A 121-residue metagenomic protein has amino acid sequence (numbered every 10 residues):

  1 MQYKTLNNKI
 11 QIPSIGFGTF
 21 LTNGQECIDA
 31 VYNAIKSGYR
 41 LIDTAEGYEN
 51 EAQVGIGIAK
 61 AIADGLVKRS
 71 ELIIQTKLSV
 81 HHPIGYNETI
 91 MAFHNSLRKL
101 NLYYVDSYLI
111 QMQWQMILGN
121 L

Functional and structural regions predicted by a protein language model:
M1-L72: N-terminal binding-site loop/beta-alpha segment at the start of enzyme catalytic domains that lines or forms
L21-N23, Y48, V80-H82, Q111-M116: Feature marks short, surface-exposed loop/turn motifs that line or immediately flank catalytic pockets and channel
Q25, E49, P83-N87, M91: Residues at secondary-structure transition points
I42, A59, L66-V67, S79-P83 (+2 more regions): Short alpha-helical interface elements
K68-H82, D106-Q113: A short, structured active-site edge motif that brings together acidic residues
G85-L121: Glycine/proline-rich, positively charged, aromatic-decorated active-site loop/lid region on the catalytic face
